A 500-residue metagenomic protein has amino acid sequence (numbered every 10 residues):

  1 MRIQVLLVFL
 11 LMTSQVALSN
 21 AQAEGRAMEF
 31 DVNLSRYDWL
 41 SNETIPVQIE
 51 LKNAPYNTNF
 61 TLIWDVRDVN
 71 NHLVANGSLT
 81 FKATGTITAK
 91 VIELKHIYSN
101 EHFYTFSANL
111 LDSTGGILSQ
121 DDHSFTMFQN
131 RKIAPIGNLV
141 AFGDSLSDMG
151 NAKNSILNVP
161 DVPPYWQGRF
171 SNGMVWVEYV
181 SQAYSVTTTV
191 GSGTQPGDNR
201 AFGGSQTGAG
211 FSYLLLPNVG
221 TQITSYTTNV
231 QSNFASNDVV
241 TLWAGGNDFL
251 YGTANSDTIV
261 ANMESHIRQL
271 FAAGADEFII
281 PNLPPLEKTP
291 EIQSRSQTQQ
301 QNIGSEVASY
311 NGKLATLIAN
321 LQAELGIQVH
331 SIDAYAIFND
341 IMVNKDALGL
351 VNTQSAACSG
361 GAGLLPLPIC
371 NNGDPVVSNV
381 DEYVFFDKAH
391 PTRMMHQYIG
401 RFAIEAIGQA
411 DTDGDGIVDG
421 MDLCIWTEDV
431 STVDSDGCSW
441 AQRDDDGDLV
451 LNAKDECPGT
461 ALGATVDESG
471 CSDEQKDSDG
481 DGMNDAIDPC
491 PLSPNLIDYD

Functional and structural regions predicted by a protein language model:
R36-E43: Short, solvent-exposed loop/linker segments at the N-terminal edge of repeated beta-sheet extracellular domains
T44, N57-N59, E101-T105: Extracellular Ig-like/FN3 beta-sandwich strand-entry sites
V47-N53: Aromatic/hydrophobic beta-strand junction motif of beta-rich domains
I63, D112-S113, D122-A410: Conserved active-site regions of diverse hydrolases
L73-T86: Solvent-exposed serine/threonine-rich low-complexity stretches and specific carbohydrate-binding patches
H96-N100: Residue-level recognition of secondary-structure-to-loop junctions
G408-D500: Extracellular calcium-associated, cysteine-rich motifs in secreted modular proteins
